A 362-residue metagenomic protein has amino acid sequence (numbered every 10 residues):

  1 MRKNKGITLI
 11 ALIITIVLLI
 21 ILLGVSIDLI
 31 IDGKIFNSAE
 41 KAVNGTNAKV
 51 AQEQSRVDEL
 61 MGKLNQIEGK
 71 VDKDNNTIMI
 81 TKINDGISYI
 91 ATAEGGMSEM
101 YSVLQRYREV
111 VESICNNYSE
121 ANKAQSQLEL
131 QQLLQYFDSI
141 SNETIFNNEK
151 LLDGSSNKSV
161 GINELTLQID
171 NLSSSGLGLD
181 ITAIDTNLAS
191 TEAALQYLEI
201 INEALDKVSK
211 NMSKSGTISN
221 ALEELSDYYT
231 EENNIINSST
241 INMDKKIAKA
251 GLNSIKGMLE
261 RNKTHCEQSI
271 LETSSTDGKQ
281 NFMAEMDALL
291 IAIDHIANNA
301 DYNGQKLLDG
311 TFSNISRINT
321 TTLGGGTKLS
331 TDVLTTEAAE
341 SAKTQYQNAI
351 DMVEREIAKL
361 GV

Functional and structural regions predicted by a protein language model:
M1-K5: Positively charged n-region of N-terminal signal peptides that target proteins for export
G6-I27: N-terminal single-pass transmembrane signal-anchor helix
L12, L18, K73-M79, I241: Short, contiguous hydrophobic alpha-helices characteristic of membrane insertion segments
I20-D32, Q54, D58: Short hydrophobic alpha-helical membrane-anchoring segments
I30-E40, N44-A48, T77-V362: Amphipathic alpha-helical coiled-coil/heptad-repeat segments
V50-V71: Short extracytoplasmic
